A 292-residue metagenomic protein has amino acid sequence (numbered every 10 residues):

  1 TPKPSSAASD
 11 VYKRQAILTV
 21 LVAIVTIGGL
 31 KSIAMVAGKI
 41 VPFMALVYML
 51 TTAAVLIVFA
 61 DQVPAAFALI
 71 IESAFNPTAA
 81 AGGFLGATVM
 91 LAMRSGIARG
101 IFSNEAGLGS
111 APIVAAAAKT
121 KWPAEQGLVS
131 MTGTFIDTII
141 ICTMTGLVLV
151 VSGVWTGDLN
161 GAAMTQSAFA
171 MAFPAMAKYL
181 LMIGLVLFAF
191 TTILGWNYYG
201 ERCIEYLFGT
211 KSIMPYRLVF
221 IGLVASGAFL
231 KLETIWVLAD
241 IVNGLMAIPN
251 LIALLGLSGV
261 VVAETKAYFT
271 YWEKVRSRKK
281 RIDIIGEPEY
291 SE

Functional and structural regions predicted by a protein language model:
T1-A8, Y12: Single conserved hydrophobic/aromatic residue that forms the stacking wall/gate of nucleotide- or nucleobase-binding
Q15-I27, A45-I57, T143-S152, L181-T192 (+2 more regions): Hydrophobic core segments of alpha-helical transmembrane domains in multi-pass membrane transport and ion-translocation
V20-V41, Y198, K231-L238: Membrane-water interface regions at transmembrane-helix termini and the short interhelical loops of multi-pass membrane
S32-I97: Helix-loop-helix hairpins and the membrane-proximal interhelical loops of multi-pass alpha-helical transport proteins
T51-L69, P77, A81-G83, A117-T120 (+1 more regions): Extracellular/periplasmic helix-exit of transmembrane alpha-helices
G100-E105, G109-P123, S130-M131: Helix-loop junctions at the membrane interface of multi-pass solute transporters
T120-I136, T210-L218: Membrane-interface alpha-helices at helix entry/exit sites of multi-pass transporters
G244, I248-E292: Terminal cytosolic tails of multi-pass membrane transporters, especially the segment immediately following the final
